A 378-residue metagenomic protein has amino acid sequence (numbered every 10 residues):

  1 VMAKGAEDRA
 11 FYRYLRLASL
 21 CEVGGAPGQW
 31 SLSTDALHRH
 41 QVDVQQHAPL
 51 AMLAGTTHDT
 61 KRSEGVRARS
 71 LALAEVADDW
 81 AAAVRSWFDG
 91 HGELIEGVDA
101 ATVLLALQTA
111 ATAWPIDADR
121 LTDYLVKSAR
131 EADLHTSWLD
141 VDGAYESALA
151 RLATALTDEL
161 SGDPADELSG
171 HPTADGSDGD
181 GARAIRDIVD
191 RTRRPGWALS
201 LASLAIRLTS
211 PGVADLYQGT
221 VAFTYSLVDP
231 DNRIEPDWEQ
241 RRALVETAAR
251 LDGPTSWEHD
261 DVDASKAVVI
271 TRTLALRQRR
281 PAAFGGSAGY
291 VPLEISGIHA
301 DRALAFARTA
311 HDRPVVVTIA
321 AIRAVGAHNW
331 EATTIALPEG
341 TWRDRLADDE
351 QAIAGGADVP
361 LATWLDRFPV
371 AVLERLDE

Functional and structural regions predicted by a protein language model:
V1-E378: Carbohydrate-interacting/catalytic domains
